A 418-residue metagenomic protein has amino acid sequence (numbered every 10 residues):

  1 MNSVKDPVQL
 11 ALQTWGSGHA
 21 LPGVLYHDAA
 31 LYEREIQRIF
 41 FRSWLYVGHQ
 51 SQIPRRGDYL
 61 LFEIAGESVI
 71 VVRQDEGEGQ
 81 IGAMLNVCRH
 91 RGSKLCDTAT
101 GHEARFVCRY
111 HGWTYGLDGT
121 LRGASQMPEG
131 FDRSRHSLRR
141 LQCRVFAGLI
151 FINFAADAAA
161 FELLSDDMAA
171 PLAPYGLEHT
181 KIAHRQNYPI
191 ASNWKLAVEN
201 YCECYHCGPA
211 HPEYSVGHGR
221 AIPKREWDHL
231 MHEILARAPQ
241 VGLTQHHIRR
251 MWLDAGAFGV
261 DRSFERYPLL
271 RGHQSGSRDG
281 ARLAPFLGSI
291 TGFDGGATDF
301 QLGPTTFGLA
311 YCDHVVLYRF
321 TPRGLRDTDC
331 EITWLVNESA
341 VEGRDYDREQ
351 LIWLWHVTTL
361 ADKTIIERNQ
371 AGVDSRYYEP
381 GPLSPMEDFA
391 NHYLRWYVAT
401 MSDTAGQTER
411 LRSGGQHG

Functional and structural regions predicted by a protein language model:
D6-G23, E178: Short, contiguous pre-domain boundary segments
L21, L25-I64, V69: Non-catalytic accessory segments flanking enzyme active sites
F40-W44, S93, H206: Generic structural signal for secondary-structure transition and capping sites
F41-P54, R122-Q126, D299-P304: Short Pro/Gly-enriched beta-strand edge/turn motifs at strand-loop
V47, L95, L121, Y214 (+1 more regions): Short clusters of hydrophobic/aromatic residues that line enzyme substrate/ligand-binding pockets
Q52-P174: Rieske [2Fe-2S] iron-sulfur-binding domain
V72-E76, Q80, N86, R144 (+1 more regions): C-terminal catalytic domain of Rieske-type non-heme iron oxygenases
